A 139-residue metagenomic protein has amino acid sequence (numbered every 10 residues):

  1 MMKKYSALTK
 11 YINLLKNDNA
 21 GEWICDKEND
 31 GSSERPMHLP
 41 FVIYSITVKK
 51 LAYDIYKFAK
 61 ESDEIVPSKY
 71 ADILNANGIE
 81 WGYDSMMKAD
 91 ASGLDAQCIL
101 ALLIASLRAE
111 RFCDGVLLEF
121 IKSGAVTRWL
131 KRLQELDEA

Functional and structural regions predicted by a protein language model:
M2-P67, A71, R128: Short terminal alpha-helical segments
M2-Y5, I79-C98: Short, charge/polar-rich alpha-helical segments
L15-K16, L74, I121-K122: Intrinsically disordered, low-complexity regions enriched in Ser/Pro/Gly/Gln/His and often acidic
N19-S33, E64-P67, A89-S92, L107-I121 (+1 more regions): Charged, low-complexity interaction regions
I46, L94-A101, L117-G124: Residues within HEAT/ARM-like alpha-solenoid scaffolds
Y70-N77, G124-L133: Repeat-associated, polar segments at repeat-unit boundaries in modular proteins
I99-L100, L107, W129: Generic L/I/V-rich hydrophobic alpha-helical segments across diverse proteins
